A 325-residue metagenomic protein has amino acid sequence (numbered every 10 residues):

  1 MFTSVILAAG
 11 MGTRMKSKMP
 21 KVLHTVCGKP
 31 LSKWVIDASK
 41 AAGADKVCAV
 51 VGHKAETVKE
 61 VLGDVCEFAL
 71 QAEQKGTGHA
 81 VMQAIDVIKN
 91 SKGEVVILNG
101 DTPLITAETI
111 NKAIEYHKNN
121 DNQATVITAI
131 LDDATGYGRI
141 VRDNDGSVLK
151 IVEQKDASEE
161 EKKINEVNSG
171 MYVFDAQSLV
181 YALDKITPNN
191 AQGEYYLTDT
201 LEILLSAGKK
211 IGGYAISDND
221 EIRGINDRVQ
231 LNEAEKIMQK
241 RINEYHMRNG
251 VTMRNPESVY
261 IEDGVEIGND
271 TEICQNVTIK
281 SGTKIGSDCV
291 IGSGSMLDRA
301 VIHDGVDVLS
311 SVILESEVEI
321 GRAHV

Functional and structural regions predicted by a protein language model:
M1-S17: N-terminal nucleotide-binding beta1-loop-alpha1 segment
S4-I6, A49, V96-I97, A124-I127 (+1 more regions): Structural beta-sheet core signal
V22, E67, S147, K210-G212 (+1 more regions): Conserved beta-strand segments of alpha/beta enzyme cores
K29-E115, N119: Conserved N-terminal catalytic core of the sugar/cofactor nucleotidyltransferase
K46, G93, A182-L183, L201 (+3 more regions): Catalytic cores of nucleotide-enabled group-transfer and carboxylate-activating enzymes in metabolic and assembly-line
E56, I105-A191: Conserved core of the sugar-phosphate nucleotidyltransferase
L149-Q239: Catalytic-core segments of class I nucleotidyltransferases/pyrophosphorylases that form NMP-activated intermediates
V251-M253, E257-V259, V265-I267, T271-I273 (+9 more regions): A structural motif detector for beta-strand N-caps
